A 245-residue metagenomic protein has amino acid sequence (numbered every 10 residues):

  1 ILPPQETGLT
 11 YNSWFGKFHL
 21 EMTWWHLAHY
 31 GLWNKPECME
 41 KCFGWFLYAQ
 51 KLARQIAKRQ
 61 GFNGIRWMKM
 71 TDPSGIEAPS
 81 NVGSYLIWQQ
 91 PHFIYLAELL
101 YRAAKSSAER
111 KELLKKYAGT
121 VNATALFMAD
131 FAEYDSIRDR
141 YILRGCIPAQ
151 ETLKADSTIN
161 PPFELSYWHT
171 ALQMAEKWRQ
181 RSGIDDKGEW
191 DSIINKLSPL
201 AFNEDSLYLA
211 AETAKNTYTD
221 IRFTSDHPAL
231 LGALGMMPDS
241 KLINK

Functional and structural regions predicted by a protein language model:
L2, Q50-Q55, M128-D130: Short, mixed-charge, low-aromatic patches
L2-Y30: Long, K/E/R/D-enriched contiguous segments that form extended
T7-G16, F62-A118, L126-S192: The feature captures the catalytic groove of carbohydrate-active enzymes
H19-Q55, L86-S107, K115, P162-K245: Active-site core of glycosidic bond-cleaving carbohydrate-active enzymes
R54-K58, M70: Membrane-interface coil-to-helix junctions
V121: Conserved functional hotspot residues or short segments at active or partner-binding sites across diverse domains
